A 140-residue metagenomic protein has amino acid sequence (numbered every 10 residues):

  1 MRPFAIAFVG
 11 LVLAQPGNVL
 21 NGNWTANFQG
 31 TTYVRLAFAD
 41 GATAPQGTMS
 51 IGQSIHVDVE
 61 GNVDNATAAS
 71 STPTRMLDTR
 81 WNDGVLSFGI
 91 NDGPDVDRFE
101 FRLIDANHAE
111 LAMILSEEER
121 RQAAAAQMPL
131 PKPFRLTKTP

Functional and structural regions predicted by a protein language model:
P3-V12: Sec-dependent N-terminal signal peptides
G17-R98, Q122-R135: Central antiparallel beta-sheet cores of small beta-barrel/beta-sandwich binding domains
F101-R102: Exposed beta-sheet edge/beta-hairpin loop segments within beta-rich domains
D105-N107: Residue-level recognition of beta-strand termini and adjacent short loop/turns
T139-P140: Short, solvent-exposed mixed-charge patches
